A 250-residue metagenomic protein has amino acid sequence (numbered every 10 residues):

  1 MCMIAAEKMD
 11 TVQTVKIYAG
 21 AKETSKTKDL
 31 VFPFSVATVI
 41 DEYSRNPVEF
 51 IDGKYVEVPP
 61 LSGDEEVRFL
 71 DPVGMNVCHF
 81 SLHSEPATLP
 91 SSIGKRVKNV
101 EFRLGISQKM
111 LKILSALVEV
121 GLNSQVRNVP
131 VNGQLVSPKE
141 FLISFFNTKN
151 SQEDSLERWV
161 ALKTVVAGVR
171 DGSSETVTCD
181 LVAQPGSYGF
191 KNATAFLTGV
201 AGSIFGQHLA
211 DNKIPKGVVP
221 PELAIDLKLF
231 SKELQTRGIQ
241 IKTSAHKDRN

Functional and structural regions predicted by a protein language model:
M1, A5: Active-site-proximal cofactor/substrate-binding loop regions of enzyme domains
K8-N250: C-terminal catalytic/substrate-binding lobe primarily of soluble NAD(P)-dependent oxidoreductases
